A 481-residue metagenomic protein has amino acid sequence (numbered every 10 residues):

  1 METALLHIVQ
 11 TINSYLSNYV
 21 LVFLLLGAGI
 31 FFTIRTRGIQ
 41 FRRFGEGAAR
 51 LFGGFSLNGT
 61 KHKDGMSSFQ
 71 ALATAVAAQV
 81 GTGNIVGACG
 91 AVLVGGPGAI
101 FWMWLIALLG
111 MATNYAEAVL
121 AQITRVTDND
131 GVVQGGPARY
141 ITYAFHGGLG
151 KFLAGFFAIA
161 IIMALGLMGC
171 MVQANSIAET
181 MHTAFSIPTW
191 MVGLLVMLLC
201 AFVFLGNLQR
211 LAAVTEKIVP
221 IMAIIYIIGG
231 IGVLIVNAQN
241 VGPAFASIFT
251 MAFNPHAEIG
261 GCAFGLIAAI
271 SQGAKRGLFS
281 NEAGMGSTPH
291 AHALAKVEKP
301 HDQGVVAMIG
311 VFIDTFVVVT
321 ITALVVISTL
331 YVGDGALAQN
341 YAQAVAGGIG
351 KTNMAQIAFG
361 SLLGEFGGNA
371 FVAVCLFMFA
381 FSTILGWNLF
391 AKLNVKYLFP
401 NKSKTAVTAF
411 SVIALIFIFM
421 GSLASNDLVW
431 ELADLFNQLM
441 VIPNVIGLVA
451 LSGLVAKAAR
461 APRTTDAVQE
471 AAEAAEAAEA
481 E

Functional and structural regions predicted by a protein language model:
M1-T82, V92-A99, G110, T405 (+2 more regions): N-terminal alpha-helical transmembrane segments of multi-pass membrane transport and channel/translocase proteins
E2-L5, R35-Q40, N84-A88, G166-I177 (+6 more regions): Transmembrane helix-loop junctions in multi-pass membrane proteins
L24-F31, R35-A48, F157, A174-M181 (+3 more regions): Membrane-interface loop-to-helix entry segments
A28, F32-T33, I106-V133, A138 (+3 more regions): Helix-loop-helix module between adjacent transmembrane segments
G38-M66, G90, G96-I100, A112-G148 (+4 more regions): Flexible loop linkers connecting adjacent transmembrane helices in multi-pass alpha-helical membrane transporters
G59-V94, L120-I123, N129-A138, T142-A144 (+2 more regions): Alpha-helical membrane segments and immediately flanking helix-loop junctions that form or couple to the substrate/ion
L109-E117, L194-L208, V219-Q239, S271 (+3 more regions): Selective recognition of specific alpha-helical transmembrane segments in multi-pass small-molecule
E117-R125, I231-S247, E258-G261, L294-V297 (+2 more regions): Extracellular/periplasmic helix-exit of transmembrane alpha-helices
